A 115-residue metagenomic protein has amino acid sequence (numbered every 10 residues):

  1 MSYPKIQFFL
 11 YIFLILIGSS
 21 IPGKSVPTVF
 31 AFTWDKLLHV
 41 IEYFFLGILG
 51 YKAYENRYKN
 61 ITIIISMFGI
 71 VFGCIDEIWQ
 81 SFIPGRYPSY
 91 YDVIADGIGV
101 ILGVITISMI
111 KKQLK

Functional and structural regions predicted by a protein language model:
M1-I6, S108-K115: Short, Lys/Arg-enriched, disordered terminal segments
M1-K52, I65: "…centered on the first transmembrane helix and the immediately adjacent amphipathic helix/loop
S2-I6, R57-I64, S89-Y90: Membrane-helix interface segments
F30-W34, I75-I94: Interfacial helix-loop-helix junctions of multi-pass membrane proteins
Y43-N56, V100-K111: Membrane-interfacial alpha-helical segments at the cytosolic side of multi-pass membrane proteins
Y54-R57, T62-D76, Q80: Membrane-embedded catalytic cores of phosphoryl/pyrophosphoryl-handling enzymes
Y54-Y58, W79, I83, Y87 (+1 more regions): Membrane-interfacial segments
